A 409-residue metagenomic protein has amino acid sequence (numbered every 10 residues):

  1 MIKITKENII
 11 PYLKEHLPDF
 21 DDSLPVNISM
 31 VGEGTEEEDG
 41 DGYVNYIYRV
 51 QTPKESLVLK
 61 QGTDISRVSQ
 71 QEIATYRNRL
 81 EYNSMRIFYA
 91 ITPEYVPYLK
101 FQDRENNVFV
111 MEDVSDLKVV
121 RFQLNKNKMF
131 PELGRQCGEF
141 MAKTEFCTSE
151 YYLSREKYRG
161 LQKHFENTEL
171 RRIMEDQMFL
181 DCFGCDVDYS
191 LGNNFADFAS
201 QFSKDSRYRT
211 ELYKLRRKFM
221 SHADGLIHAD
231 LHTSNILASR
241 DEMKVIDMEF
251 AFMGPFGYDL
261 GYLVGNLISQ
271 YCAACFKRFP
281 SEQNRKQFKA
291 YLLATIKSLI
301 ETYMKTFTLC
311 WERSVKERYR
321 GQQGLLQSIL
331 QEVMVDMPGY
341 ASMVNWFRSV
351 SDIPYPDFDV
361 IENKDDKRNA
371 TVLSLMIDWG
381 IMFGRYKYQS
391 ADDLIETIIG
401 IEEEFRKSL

Functional and structural regions predicted by a protein language model:
M1-N107, R240, L394-L409: Conserved NTP-binding catalytic cores of kinases and kinase-like/nucleotidyltransferase enzymes across multiple kinase
E36-T52, L57-L59, T210-Y258: Active-site acidic catalytic loop and adjacent metal/ATP-binding pocket of ATP-dependent phosphoryl transfer enzymes
P53-S56, Q61-T168: Conserved ATP-binding subdomain of kinase catalytic cores across diverse folds
G62-R67, D113-N127, F146, S269 (+2 more regions): A glycine-centered beta->alpha junction motif in the catalytic cores of kinase/phosphotransferase enzymes
S66-Y76, C275-K289, I361-K367: Short, flexible/disordered intra-domain loops and linkers
N83, Y258-V315, A341-D359: Active-site activation/catalytic loop segments of kinase-like enzymes and analogous catalytic loops in related
R121-F140, E150-H228: ATP-dependent phospho-/nucleotidyl transfer catalytic cores
Q323-L409: ATP/Mg2+ or Mg2+-diphosphate-binding catalytic cores that bind nucleotide phosphates or diphosphates via glycine-rich
